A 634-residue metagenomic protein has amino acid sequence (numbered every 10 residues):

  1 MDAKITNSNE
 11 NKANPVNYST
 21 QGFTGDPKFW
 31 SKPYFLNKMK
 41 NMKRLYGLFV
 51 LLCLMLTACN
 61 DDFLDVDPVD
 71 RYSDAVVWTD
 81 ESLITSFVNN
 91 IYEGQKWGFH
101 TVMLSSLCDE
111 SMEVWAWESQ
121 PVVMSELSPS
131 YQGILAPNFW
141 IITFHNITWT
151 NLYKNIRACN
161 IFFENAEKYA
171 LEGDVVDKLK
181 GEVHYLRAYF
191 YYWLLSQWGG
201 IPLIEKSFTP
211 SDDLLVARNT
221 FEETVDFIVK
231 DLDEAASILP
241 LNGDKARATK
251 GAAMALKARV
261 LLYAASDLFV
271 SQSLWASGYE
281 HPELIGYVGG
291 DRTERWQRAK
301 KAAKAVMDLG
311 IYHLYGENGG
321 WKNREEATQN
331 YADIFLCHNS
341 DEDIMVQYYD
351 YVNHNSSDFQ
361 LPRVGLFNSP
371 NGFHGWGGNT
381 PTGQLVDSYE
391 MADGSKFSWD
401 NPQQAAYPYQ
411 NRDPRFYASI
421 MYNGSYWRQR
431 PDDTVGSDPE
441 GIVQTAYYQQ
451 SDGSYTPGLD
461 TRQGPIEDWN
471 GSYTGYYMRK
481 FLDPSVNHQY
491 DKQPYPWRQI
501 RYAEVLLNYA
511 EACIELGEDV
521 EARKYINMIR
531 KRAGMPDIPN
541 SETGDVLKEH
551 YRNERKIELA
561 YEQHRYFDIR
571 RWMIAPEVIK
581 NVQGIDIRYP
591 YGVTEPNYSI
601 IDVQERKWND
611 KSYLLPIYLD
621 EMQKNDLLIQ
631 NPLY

Functional and structural regions predicted by a protein language model:
M1, I5, Y18-V69: Bacterial Sec-dependent N-terminal signal peptides
D2, S19, T24, C59 (+8 more regions): Long, intrinsically disordered, low-complexity segments
N11-N14, S31, N60-S125, G199-I201 (+4 more regions): An aromatic- and glycine-enriched ligand-binding surface/loop that stacks and positions planar moieties
R44, L56-D80, I228, A258 (+2 more regions): Bacterial Sec-dependent N-terminal signal peptides
S73, E81-F99, Q120-W198, S211-K250 (+7 more regions): Conserved, well-structured interaction surfaces
L195-K206, F269-S273, L516-I529: Short, well-structured active-site flanking segments
